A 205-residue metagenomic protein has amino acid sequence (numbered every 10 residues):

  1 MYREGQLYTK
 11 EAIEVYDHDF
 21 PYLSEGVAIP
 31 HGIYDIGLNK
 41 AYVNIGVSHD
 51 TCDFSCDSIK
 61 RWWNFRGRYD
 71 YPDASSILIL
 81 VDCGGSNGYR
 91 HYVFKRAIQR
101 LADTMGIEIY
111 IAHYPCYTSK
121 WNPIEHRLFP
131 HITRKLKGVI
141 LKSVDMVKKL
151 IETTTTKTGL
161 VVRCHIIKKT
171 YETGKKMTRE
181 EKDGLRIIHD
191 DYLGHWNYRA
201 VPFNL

Functional and structural regions predicted by a protein language model:
Y2-K10: Divalent cation-coordinating acidic motifs and surrounding scaffolds that mediate Ca2+/Mg2+/Mn2+/Zn2+-dependent binding
R3-E4, S58, W62, V93-A97 (+1 more regions): Alpha-helical scaffold elements adjacent to nucleotide-binding pockets in ATP/GTP-utilizing enzyme cores
I13-L80, G85: Electropositive, glycine- and tryptophan-enriched low-complexity nucleic-acid-binding patches
S76-C83, I111-C116, L150: Extended hydrophobic secondary-structure segments that form protein cores and membrane-embedded regions
V81-F94, P115-W121: Acidic, metal-coordinating catalytic cores used for nucleic-acid/nucleotide bond scission and strand-transfer chemistry
F94-Y110: Two-metal-ion acidic nuclease core segments, chiefly of the RNase H-like superfamily
I111-T133: RNase H-like two-metal-ion nuclease catalytic core shared by retroviral integrases and related mobile-element nucleases
G138-L205: C-terminal accessory extensions appended to soluble enzyme cores
